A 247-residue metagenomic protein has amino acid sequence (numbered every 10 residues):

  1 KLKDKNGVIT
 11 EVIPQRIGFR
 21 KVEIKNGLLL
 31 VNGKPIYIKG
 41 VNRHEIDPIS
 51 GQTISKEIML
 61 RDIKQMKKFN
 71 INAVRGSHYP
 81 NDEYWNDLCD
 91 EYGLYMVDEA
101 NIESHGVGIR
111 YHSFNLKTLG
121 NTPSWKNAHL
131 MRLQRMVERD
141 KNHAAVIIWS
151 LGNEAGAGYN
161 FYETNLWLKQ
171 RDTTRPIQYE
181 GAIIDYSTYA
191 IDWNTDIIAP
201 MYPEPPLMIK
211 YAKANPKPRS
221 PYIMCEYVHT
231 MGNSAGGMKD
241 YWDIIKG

Functional and structural regions predicted by a protein language model:
K1-K68, D87: N-terminal carbohydrate-binding accessory modules
I63-M66, A73-G247: Substrate-binding/catalytic cleft of secreted carbohydrate-active enzymes, primarily glycoside hydrolases
